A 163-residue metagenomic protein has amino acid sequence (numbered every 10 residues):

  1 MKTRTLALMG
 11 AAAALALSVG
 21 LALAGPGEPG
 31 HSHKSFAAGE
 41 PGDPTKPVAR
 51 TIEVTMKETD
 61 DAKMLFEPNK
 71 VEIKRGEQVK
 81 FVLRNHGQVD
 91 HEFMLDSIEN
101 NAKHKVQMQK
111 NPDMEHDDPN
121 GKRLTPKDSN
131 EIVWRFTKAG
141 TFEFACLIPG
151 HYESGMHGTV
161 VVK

Functional and structural regions predicted by a protein language model:
K2-M56: Extracytoplasmic entry segments of secretory-pathway proteins
G25-H33, D118-K163: Extracellular/periplasmic metallocenter environments
A37-A38, L65-P68, E115-N120, S129-N130: Short structured motifs
P44-P47, R75-E77, R135-A139, K163: A short, structured loop/turn motif at beta-sheet edges
P47-Q78: N-terminal edge beta-strand
V54, F81, F93, C146: Divalent metal-coordination and catalytic microenvironments
L83-N85: Asparagine-centered strand-capping/turn motif at beta-strand->loop junctions
Q88-P126, Y152-G155, T159: Histidine- and aromatic-enriched segments that form or immediately flank copper-ligand environments
